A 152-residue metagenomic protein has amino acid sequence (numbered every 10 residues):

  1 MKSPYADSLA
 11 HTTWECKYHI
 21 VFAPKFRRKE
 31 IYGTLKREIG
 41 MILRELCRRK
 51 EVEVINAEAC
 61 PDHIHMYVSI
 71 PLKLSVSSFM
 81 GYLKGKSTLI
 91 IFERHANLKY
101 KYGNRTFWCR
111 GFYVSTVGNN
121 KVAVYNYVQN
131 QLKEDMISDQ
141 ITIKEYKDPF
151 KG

Functional and structural regions predicted by a protein language model:
M1-G152: Basic nucleic-acid-binding interfaces
